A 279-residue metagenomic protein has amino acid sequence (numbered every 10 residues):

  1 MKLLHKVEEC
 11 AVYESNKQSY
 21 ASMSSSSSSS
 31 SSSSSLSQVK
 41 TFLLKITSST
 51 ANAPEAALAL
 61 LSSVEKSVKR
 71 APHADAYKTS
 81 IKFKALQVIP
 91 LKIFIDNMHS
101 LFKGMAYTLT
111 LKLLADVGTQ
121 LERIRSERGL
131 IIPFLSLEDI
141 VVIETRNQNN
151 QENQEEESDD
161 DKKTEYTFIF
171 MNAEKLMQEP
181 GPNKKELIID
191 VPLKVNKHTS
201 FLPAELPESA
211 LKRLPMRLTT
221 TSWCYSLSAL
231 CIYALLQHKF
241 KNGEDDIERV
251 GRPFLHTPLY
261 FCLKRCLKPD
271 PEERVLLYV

Functional and structural regions predicted by a protein language model:
M1-S24, S34-A71: ATP-binding glycine-rich loop module of kinase domains
S67-T108: Conserved structural core of kinase catalytic domains
L113-L114: Activation segment signature within eukaryotic-like protein kinase domains
G118-I131: Protein kinase catalytic-loop region centered on the HRD/HxD motif
S136-Q148, E157-E205: Activation segment/activation loop of eukaryotic-type protein kinase catalytic domains
E205-T220: Conserved end of the kinase activation segment
R265-Y278: A conserved short helix/loop substructure at the end of the activation segment of eukaryotic-like protein kinase domains
